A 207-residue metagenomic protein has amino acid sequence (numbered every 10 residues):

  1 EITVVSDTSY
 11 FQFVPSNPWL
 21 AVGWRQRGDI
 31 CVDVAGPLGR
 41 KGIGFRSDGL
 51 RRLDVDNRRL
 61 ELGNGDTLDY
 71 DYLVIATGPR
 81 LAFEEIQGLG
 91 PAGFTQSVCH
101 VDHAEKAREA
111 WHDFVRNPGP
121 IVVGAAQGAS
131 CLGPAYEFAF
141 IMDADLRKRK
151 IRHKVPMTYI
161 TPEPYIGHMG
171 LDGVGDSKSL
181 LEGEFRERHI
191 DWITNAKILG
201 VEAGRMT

Functional and structural regions predicted by a protein language model:
E1-G44, Q127-D172: Beta1-alpha1 glycine-rich phosphate/pyrophosphate-binding loop at the start of Rossmann-like nucleotide-binding domains
Y10, S16, A82-E85, F94 (+1 more regions): Glycine-rich, flexible loop/turn motifs
F13-P15, W19-V22, E85-G88, H100 (+1 more regions): Generic structural "secondary-structure junction" signal
R27, S97-H100, L132, V174 (+1 more regions): Flexible, glycine- and charge-enriched loops at secondary-structure boundaries
D29-V32, D102-K106, E137, D176 (+1 more regions): A general alpha-helical scaffold signature found inside nucleotide-binding enzyme cores
K41-R52, D56, L68, D143-T207: A Rossmann-like FAD-binding core segment of flavoenzymes
G42-E137, A144-K150: FAD-binding core/adjacent interface of flavoenzyme oxidoreductases
